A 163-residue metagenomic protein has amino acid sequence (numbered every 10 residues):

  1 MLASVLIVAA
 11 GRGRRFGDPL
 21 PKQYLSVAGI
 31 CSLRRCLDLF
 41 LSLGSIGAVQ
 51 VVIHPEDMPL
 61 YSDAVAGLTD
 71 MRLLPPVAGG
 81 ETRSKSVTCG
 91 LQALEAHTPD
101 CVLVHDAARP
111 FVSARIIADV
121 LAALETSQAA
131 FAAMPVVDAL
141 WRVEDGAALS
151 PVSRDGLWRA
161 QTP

Functional and structural regions predicted by a protein language model:
L2-P59: N-terminal glycine-rich phosphate-binding loop and ensuing alpha1 helix
V5-I7, V51, V104, A129-A132: Structural beta-sheet core signal
I7, L33, G90, H105-D106 (+1 more regions): Residue-level signal for inorganic ion chemistry
I46, P99, T126-A129: Short, high-confidence coil segments that cap the C-terminus of an alpha-helix and link into the following beta-strand
P59-V65: Acidic helix N-cap motif at the loop->helix transition within catalytic regions of sugar-transfer enzymes
A66-C101: Short phosphate-binding loop-to-helix
A107-F111: Acidic metal-phosphate-binding loop of nucleotide-sugar-dependent transferases
V112-P163: Conserved core of the sugar-phosphate nucleotidyltransferase
